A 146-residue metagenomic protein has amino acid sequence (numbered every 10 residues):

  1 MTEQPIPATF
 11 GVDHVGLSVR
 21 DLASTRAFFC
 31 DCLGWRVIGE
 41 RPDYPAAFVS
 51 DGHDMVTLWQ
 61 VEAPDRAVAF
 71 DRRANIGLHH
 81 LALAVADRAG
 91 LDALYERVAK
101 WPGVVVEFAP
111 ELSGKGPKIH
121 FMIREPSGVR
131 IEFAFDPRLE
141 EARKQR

Functional and structural regions predicted by a protein language model:
M1-A23, L78-L83, P137-R146: N-terminal beta-strand motif that seeds the catalytic metal site of vicinal oxygen chelate
T2, A63-A69, F108, E140-A142: A short, acidic/glycine-rich surface segment
I6, D71-R72: Short helix-capping and inter-helix turn/linker motifs at the boundaries of alpha-helical repeat units
G11, P45, D54, G77-H79 (+1 more regions): Residues that flank catalytic or metal-binding motifs in active/ligand-binding sites
S18-E62: Core segments of cupin and vicinal oxygen chelate
V19-S24, L81-R130: Vicinal oxygen chelate
L58, E132-F133: Short glycine-/small-residue motifs
